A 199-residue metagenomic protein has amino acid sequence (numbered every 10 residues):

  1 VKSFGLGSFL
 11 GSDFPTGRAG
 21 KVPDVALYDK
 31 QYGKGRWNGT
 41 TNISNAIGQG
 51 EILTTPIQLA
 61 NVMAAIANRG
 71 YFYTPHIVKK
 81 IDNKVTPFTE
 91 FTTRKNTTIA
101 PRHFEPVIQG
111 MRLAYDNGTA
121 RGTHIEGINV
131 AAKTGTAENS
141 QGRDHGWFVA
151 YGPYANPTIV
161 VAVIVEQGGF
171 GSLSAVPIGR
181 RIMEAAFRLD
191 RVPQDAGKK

Functional and structural regions predicted by a protein language model:
V1-V165, G171: Beta-lactam-recognizing serine transpeptidase/beta-lactamase-like catalytic domain environment
I66, L173-R181: Non-catalytic, well-ordered alpha-helical segments in soluble enzyme domains
T86-K95, I178-K199: Short, gly/Ser/Thr-rich active-site loops of penicillin-recognizing serine hydrolases
